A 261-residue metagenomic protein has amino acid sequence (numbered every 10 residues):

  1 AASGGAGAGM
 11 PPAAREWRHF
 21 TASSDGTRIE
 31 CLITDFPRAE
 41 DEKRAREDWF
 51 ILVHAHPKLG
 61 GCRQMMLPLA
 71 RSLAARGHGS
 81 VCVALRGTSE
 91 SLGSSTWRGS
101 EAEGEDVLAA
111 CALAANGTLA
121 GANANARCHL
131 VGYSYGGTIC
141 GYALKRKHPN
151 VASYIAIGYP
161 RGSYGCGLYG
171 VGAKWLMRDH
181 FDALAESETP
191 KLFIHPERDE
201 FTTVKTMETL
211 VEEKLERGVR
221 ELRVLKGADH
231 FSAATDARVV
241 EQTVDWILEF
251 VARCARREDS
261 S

Functional and structural regions predicted by a protein language model:
A2-F20: A domain-start/cap signature at the N-terminus of enzymes
F20-N125: Serine-hydrolase catalytic machinery in alpha/beta-hydrolase-like enzymes
G93, P160-L168, F201, S232-A233: A short beta-to-alpha transition loop/helix N-cap that caps and shapes the active-site region
L108-E186: Primarily recognizes the serine-hydrolase "nucleophile elbow" in alpha/beta-hydrolase and SGNH/GDSL folds
S187, F193-H195, D199: Short beta-strand/loop motif that positions the catalytic acidic residue of the alpha/beta-hydrolase fold
E200-T206: Conserved alpha/beta-hydrolase "acid-adjacent" motif
E213-F231: Catalytic histidine neighborhood in serine/cysteine hydrolases with alpha/beta-hydrolase-type architecture
A228-V240: Catalytic histidine-centered segment of alpha/beta-hydrolase-like enzymes
